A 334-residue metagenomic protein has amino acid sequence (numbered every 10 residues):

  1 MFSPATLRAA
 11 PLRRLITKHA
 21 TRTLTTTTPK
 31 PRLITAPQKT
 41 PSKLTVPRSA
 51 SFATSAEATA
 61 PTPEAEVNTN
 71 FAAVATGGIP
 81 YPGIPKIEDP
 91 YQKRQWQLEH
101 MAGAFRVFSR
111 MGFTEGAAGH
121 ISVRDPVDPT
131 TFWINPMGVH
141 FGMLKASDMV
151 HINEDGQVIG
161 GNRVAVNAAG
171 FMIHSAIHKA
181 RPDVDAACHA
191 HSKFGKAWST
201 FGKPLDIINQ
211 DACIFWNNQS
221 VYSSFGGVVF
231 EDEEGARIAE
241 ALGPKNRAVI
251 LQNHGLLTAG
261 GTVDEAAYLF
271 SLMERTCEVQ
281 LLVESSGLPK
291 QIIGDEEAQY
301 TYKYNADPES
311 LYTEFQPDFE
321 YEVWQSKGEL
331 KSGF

Functional and structural regions predicted by a protein language model:
M1-P63: N-terminal mitochondrial targeting presequence
T59-A104, N246-F334: A conserved C-terminal secondary-structure "cap"
A65-N70, G77-Q157: N-terminal low-complexity or amphipathic/hydrophobic leaders
Y91-Q95, I159-A168, S220-V229: Flexible, glycine/proline-enriched loop segments at strand-loop-helix junctions that form or flank small-ligand binding
V123, H189-K193, H254: Histidine-centered divalent metal-coordination motifs
E154-A197, E233-R247: Short HxH-centered metal-ligating active-site micro-motif
K193-E234: Class I SAM-dependent methyltransferase SAM-binding "motif I" and its flanking Rossmann-like core
S220-T258: A contiguous binding-surface segment within folded domains or other stable secondary-structure elements
